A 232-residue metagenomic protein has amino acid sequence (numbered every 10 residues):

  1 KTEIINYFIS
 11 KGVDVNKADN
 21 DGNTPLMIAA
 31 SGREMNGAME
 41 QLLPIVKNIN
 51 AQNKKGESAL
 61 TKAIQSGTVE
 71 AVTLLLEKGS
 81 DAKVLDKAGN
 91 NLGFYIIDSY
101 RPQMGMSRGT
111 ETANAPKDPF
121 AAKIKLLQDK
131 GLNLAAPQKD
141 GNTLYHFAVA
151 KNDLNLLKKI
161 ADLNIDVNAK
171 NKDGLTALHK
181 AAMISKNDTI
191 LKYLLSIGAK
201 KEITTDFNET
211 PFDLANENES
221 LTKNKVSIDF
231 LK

Functional and structural regions predicted by a protein language model:
K1, I28-M35, K62-T68, Y95-F120 (+3 more regions): Ankyrin repeat A-helix N-terminal signature
K87-N90, F94-L127, L132-L163, V167 (+1 more regions): Eukaryotic tandem repeat interaction scaffolds
D166-E209, D213: Ankyrin-repeat and related helical/solenoid repeat scaffolds used for protein-protein interactions
K200-K232: Leucine-rich solenoid repeat scaffolds
